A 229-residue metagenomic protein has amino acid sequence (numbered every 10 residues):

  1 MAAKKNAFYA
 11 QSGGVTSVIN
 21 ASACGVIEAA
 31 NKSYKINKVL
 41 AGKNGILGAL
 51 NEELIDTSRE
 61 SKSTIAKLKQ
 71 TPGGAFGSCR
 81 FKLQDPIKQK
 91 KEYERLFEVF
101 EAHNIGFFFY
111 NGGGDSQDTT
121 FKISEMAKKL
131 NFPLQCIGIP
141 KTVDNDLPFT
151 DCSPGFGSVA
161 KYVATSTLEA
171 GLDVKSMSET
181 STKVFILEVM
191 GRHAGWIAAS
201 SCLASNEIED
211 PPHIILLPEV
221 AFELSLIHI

Functional and structural regions predicted by a protein language model:
A2-E53: N-terminal phosphate-binding or glycine-rich loops at protein starts, especially the Walker A/P-loop of NTPases
N6-T16, A75-R80, G106-G112, G138 (+2 more regions): Short glycine-rich or small-residue beta-strand-to-loop segments that form or flank ligand, phosphate, metal/Fe-S
S12-N20, I46, N111-D118, G191-G195: Gly/Ser/Thr-rich loops at beta-strand to alpha-helix junctions that form or flank small-molecule/cofactor-binding
S22-V26, G114-L130: Short Gly/Thr/Asp-enriched flexible loops that form oxyanion-binding sites at enzyme active sites
E52-G106, D115-S116, V143, K161 (+1 more regions): Glycine-rich oxoanion-binding loops at beta->alpha junctions
S124-S153, G157-T165, P212-V220: Short, acidic/small-residue loops that bind anionic groups at enzyme active sites
S178-P218: Conserved anion/nucleotide-ligand pocket segment
I227-I229: Conserved small/polar residues in nucleotide/adenosyl-binding loops
